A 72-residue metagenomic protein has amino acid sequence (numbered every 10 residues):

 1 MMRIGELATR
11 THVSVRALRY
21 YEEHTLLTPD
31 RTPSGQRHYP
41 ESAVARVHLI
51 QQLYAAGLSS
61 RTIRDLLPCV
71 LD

Functional and structural regions predicted by a protein language model:
M1-A17: Polyanion-binding surface elements
R3, T9, E41-D72: Arg/Lys-rich, alpha-helical DNA-contact motif
L18-R19, I50: Short, hydrophobic-biased segments on the C-terminal half of alpha helices that form "recognition helices"
Y21, Y39: Conserved active-site tyrosine of GNAT-family acetyltransferases
L27-S34, H38: Beta-hairpin "wing" of winged helix-turn-helix
